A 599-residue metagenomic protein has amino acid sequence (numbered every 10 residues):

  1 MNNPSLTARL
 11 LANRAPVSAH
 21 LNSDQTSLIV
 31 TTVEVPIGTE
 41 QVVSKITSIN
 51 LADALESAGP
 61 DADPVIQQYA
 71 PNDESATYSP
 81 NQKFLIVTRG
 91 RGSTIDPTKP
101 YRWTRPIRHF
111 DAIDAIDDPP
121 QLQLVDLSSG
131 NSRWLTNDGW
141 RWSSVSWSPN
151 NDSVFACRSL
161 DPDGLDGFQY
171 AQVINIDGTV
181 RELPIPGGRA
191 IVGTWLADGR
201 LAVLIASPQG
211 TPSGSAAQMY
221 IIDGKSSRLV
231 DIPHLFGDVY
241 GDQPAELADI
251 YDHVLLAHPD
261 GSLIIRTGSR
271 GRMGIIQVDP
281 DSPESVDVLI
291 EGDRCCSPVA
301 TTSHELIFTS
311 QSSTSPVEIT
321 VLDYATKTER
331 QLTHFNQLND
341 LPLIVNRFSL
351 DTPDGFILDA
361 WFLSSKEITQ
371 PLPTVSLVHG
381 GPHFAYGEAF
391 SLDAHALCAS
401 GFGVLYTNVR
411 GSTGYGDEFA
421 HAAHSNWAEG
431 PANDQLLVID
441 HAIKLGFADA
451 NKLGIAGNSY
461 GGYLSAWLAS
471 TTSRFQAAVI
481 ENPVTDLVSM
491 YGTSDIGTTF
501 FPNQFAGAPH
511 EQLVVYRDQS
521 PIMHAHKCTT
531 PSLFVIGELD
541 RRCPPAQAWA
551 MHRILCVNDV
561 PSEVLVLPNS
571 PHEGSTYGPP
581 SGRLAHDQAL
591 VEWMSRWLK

Functional and structural regions predicted by a protein language model:
M1-A15, S48-N72, L124-R141, Q172-T194 (+5 more regions): Multi-bladed beta-propeller domains
S5-L21, Q25-E40, I86-T88, T94-D96 (+8 more regions): Non-catalytic accessory segments flanking enzyme active sites
A19-S27, A76-F84, V145-S153, G193-R200 (+2 more regions): Blade-terminus and WD-like Trp-Asp/Gly-His loop motifs, strongest in beta-propeller folds
T32-I46, Y69-E74, T88-Q121, T136-W142 (+7 more regions): A flexible loop/linker signature enriched in serine peptidases of the S9 family
G90, Q311, L377-P382, S459 (+1 more regions): Glycine-rich His-Gly loop
T98-L124, V239-H253, P342, N346-F348 (+1 more regions): Surface-exposed acidic, glycine/proline-enriched linker/cap segments that occur as 15-30-residue helix-coil
T333-N451, N458, G492-T493, T499: Cap/lid segment of the alpha/beta-hydrolase catalytic domain
V409-K599: Active-site-proximal cap/loop segments of hydrolase catalytic domains
